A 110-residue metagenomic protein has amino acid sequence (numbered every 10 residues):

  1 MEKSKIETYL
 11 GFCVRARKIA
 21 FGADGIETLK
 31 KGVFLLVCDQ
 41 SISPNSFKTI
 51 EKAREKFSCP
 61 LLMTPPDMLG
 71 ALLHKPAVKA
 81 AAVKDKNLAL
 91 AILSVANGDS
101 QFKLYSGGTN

Functional and structural regions predicted by a protein language model:
M1-T8, L104: Conserved catalytic alpha/beta core of Sir2/sirtuin-type deacylases, generalized to analogous enzyme cores that bind
K5-C38: N-terminal first-folded block
K18, F34-L35, P60-L62, K79-A81: Structural motif
D24, S41, P65-M68, K86: Short, ordered loop/turn segments at secondary-structure junctions
I26-T28, M68-L73: Short, flexible, solvent-exposed loop/turn segments with mixed acidic/basic and small polar residues
K30-P60: N-terminal positively charged helical leader segments and presequences
F57-G70: Conserved phosphate-binding/catalytic loops in two-lobed NTP-binding clefts
G70-N110: C-terminal structural segments of small proteins and small subunits
